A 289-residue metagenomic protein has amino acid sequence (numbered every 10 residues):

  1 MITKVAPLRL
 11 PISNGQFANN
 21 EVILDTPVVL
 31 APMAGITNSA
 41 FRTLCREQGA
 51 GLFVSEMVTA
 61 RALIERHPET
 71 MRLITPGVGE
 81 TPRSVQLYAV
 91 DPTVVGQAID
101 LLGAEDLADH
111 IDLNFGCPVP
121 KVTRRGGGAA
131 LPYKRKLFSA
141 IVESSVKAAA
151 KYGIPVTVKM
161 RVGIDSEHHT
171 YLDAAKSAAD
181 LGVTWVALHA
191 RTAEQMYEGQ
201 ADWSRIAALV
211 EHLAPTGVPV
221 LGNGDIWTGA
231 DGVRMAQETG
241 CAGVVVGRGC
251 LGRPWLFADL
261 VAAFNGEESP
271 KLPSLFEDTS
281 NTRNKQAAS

Functional and structural regions predicted by a protein language model:
M1-V29, A34, S39-A40, K151-P155 (+5 more regions): Alpha/beta catalytic cores of nucleotide-metabolism and tRNA/nucleoside-modifying enzymes
I2-A18, M33-D109: Glycine-rich, positively charged N-terminal anion/phosphate-binding segment
T26-I36, P82-V95, L131-P132, T157-T170: Active-site mouth loops of central-metabolism enzymes
M33-G35, V58-A60, Y88-V90, G116-P118 (+4 more regions): Active-site beta-loop-alpha junctions enriched in small/polar residues
F53-V54, S84-Q86, D112, T157 (+2 more regions): Conserved beta-strand positions in the central sheet of alpha/beta enzyme cores
R72, G126-P132, F264: Short glycine-enriched, charge-decorated loop/helix-capping segments at active-site entrances that position
P92, R135, G229-G232: Residues at or immediately preceding the N-termini of alpha-helices
G96-G127, R135-V218: Alpha/beta enzyme core
